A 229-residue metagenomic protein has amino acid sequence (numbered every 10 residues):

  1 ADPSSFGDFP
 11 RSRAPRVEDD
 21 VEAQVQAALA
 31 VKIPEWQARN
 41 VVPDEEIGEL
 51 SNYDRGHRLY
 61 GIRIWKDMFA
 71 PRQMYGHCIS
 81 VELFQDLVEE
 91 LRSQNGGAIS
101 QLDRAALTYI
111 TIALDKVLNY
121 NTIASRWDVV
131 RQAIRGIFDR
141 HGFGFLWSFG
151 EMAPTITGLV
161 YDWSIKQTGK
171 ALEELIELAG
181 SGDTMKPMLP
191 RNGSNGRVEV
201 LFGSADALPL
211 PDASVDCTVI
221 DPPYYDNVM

Functional and structural regions predicted by a protein language model:
A1-P211, N227-M229: Nucleic-acid modification enzymes, centered on SAM-dependent nucleic-acid methyltransferases
S214-V215: Local beta-strand N-terminus motif with an aromatic residue
T218-V219: Hydrophobic beta-strand segment of the Class I
P223: Conserved SAM-binding loop
